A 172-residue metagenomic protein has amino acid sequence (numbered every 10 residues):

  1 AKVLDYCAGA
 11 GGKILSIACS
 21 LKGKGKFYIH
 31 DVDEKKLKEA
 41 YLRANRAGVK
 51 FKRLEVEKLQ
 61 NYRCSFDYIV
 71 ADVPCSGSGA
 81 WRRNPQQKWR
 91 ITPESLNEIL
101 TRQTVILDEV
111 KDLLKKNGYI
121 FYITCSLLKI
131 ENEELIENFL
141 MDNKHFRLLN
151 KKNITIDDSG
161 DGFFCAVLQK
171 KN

Functional and structural regions predicted by a protein language model:
A1-N172: S-adenosylmethionine
